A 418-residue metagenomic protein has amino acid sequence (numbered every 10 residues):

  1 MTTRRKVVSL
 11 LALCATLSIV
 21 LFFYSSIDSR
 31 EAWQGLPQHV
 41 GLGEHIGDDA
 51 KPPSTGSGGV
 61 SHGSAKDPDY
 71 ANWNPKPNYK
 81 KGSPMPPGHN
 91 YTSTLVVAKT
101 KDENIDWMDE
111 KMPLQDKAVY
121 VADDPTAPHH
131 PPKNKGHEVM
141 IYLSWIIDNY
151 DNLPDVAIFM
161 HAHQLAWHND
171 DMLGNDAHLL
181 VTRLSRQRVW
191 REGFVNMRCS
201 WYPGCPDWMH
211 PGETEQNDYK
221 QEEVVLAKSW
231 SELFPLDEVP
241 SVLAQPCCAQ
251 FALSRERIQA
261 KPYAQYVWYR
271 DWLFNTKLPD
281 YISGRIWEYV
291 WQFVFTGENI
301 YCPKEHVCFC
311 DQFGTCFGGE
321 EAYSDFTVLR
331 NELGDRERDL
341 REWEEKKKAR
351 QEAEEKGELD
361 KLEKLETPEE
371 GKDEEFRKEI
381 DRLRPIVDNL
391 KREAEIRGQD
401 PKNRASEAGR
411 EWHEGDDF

Functional and structural regions predicted by a protein language model:
T2-F418: ER/Golgi luminal nucleotide-sugar-dependent glycosyltransferases, focusing on the catalytic module
